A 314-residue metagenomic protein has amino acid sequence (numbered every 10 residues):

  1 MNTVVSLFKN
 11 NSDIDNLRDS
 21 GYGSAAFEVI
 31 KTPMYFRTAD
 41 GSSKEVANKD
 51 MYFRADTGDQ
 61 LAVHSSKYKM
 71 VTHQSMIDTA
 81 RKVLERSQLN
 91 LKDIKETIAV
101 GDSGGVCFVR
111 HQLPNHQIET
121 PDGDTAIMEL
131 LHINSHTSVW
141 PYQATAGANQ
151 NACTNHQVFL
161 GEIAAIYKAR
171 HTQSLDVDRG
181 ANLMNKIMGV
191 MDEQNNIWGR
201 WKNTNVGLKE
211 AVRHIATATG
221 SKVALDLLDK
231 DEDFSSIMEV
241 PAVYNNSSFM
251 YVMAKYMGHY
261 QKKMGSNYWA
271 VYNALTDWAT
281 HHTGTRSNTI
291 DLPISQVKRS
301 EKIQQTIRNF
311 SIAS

Functional and structural regions predicted by a protein language model:
M1-T79: Feature for intrinsically disordered/low-complexity regulatory segments and propeptides
T79, E85-S314: Intrinsic disorder/low-complexity polar-acidic segments
